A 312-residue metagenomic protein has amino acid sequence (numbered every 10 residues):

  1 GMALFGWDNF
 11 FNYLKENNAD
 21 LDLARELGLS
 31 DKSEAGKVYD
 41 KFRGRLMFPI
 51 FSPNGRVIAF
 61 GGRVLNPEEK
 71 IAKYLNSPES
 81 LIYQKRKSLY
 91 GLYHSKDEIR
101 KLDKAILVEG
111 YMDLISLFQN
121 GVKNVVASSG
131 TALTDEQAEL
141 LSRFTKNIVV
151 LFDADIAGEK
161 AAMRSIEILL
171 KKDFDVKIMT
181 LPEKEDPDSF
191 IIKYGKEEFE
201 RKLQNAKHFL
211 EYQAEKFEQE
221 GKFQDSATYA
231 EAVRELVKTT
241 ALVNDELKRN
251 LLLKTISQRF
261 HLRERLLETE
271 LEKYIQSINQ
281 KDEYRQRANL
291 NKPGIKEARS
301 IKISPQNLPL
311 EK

Functional and structural regions predicted by a protein language model:
G1-F5, E231: Conserved alpha/beta enzyme-core scaffolds, especially Rossmann-like or related mixed alpha/beta domains that build
G1-M2, E26, G36, P67 (+5 more regions): Proline- and acidic/polar-enriched loop/turn elements at helix boundaries
G6-F144, I148, A161-A162: Phosphate-handling DNA/RNA-contact segment within nucleic-acid enzymes
S52-P53, K96-A105, A132-I148, D153-K312: A charged alpha-helical hairpin associated with nucleic-acid processing machineries
